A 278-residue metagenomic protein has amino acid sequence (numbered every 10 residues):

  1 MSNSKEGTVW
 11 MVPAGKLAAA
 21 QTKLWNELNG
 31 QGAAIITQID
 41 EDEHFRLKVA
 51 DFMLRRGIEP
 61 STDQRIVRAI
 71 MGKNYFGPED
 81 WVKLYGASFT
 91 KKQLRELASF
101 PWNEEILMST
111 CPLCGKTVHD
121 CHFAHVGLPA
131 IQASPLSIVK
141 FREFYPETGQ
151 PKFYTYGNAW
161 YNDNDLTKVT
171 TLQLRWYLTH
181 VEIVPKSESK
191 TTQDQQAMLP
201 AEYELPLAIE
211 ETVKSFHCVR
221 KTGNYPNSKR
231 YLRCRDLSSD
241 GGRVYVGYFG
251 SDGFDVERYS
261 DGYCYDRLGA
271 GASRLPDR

Functional and structural regions predicted by a protein language model:
M1-E204, E210-R278: A binding-site-centric feature that preferentially detects glycan-recognition modules on secreted/surface proteins
